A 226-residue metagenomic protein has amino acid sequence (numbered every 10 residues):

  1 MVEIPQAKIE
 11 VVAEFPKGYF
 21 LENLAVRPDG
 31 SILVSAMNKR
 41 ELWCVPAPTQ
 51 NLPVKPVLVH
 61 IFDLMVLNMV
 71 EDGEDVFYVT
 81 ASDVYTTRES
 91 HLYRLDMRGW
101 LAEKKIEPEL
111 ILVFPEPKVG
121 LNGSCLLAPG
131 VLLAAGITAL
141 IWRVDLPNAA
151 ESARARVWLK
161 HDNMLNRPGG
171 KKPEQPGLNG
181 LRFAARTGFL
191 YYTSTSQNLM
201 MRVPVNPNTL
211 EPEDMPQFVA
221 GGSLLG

Functional and structural regions predicted by a protein language model:
M1-Y19: A short helix->beta-strand "capping" segment at the edge of beta-propeller domains
E10-A13, P53-I61, E103-V113, S152-N163 (+1 more regions): Beta-propeller fold detector
E14-D29, I61-T86, F114-L132, T138 (+2 more regions): Beta-rich, blade/repeat-based domains predominating in secreted/periplasmic proteins but also intracellular
L33-L58: Beta-propeller domains
M37, A81-V84, G136-T138, L146 (+3 more regions): Short loop/turn segments immediately following the C-termini of beta-strands
E41-C44, T87-Y93, L140-V144, L199-P204: Structural motif
P46-Q50, L95-E103, V144-E151, R202-E211: Short loop/turn segments immediately following beta-strands, especially the blade-tip and inter-blade linker loops
W100-L159: Hydrophobic alpha-helical segments and helix pairs
